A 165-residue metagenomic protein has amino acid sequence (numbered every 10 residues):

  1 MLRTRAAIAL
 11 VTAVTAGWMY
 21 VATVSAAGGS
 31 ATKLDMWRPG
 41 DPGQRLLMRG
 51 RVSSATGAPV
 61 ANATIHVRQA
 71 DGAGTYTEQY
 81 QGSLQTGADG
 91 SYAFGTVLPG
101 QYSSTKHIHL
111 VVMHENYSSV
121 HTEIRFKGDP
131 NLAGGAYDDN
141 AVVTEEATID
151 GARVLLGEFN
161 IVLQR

Functional and structural regions predicted by a protein language model:
M1-A9: Bacterial N-terminal signal peptides that target proteins for export
A9-W18: Bacterial N-terminal signal peptides
S25-A141, T148, L156-N160, Q164-R165: Beta-strand-dominated extracellular/periplasmic modules and repeats in secreted or surface-exposed proteins
